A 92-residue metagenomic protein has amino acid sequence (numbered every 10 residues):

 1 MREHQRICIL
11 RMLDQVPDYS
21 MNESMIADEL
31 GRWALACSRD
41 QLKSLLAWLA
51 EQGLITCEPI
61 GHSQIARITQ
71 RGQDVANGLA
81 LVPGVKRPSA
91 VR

Functional and structural regions predicted by a protein language model:
M1-S20, A36: Short alpha-helical segments that sit at the start of domains
Y19-L30: Short acidic, hydrophobic short linear motifs in intrinsically disordered regions
A36-E51: Short amphipathic alpha-helical interaction segments
A50-I60: A short, conserved structural fragment
H62-I68: Minor-groove-contacting beta-hairpin "wing" of winged helix-turn-helix DNA-binding domains
Q70-R92: Short, amphipathic alpha-helical interaction segments positioned at domain boundaries
